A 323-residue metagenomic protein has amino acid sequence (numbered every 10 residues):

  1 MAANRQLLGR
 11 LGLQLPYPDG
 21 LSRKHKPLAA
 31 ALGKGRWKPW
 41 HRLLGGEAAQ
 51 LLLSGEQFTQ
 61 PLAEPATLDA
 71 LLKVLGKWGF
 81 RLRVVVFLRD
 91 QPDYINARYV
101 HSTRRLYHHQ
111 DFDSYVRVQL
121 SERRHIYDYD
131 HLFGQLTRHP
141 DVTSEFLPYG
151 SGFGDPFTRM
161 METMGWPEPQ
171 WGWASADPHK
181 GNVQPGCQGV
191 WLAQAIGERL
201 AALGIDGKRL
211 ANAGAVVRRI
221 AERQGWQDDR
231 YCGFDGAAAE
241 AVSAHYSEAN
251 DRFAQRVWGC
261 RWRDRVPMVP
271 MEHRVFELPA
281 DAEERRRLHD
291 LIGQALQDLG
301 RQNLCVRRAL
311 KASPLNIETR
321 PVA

Functional and structural regions predicted by a protein language model:
M1-A323: Anion-recognition interface
